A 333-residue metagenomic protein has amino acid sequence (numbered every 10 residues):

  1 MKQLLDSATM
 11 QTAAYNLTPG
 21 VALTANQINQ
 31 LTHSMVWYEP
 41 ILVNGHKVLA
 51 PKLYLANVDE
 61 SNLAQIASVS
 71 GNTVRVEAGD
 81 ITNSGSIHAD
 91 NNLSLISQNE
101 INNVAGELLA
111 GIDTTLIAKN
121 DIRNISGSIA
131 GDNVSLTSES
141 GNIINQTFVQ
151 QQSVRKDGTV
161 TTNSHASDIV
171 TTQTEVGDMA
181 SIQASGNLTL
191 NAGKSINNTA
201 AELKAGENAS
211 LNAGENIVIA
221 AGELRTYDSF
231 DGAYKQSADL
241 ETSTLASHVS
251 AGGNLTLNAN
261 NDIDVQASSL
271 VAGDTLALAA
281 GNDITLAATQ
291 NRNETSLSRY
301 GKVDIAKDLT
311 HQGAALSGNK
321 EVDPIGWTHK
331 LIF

Functional and structural regions predicted by a protein language model:
M1-F333: Binding/recognition "hotspot" determinant
